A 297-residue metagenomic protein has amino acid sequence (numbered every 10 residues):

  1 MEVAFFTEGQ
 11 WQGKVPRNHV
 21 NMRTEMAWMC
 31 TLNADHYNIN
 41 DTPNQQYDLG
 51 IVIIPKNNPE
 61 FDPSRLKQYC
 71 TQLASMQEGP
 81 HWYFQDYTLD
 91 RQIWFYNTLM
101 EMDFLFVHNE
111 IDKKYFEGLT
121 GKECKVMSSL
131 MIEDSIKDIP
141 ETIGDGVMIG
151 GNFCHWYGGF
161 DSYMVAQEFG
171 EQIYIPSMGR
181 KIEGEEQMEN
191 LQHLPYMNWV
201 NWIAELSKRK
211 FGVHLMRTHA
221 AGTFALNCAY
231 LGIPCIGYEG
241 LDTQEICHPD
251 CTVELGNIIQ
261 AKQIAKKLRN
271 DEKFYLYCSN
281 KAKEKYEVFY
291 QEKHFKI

Functional and structural regions predicted by a protein language model:
M1-S64, F116, I236, D250-E254: N-terminal pre-catalytic "stem/leader" segment of glycosyltransferase-like enzymes
V15-R17, N21-T24, E133-Q187, H193-W199: Conserved catalytic-core segment of nucleotide-activated headgroup transferases in glycan assembly
V20, I259, N270-I297: A charged, aromatic-enriched C-terminal amphipathic alpha-helix characteristic of glycosyltransferases across folds
T31-K114: Extended catalytic core of nucleotide-activated donor transferases of GT-like folds
D103-E117, G121-K137: Donor nucleotide-sugar binding/catalytic pocket of nucleotide-sugar-dependent glycosyltransferases
I203, A225-L231, Q244: Short alpha-helical segment that forms part of, or immediately flanks, the ligand-binding pocket in carbohydrate-active
S207-A220, I233: Acidic donor-binding loop of glycosyltransferase active sites
P249-I259, K267-E272: Conserved acidic donor-binding segment of nucleotide-sugar-dependent glycosyltransferases
